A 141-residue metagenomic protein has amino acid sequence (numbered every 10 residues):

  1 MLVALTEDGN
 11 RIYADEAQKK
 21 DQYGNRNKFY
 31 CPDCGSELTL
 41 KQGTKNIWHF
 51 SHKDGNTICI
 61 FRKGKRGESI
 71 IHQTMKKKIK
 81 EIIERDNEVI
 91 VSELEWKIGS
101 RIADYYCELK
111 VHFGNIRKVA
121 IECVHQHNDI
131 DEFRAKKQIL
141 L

Functional and structural regions predicted by a protein language model:
M1-K77: N-terminal cysteine/histidine-rich coordination modules
K19-Y23, K80-A120, Q126-N128: Active-site metal-binding core of divalent-cation-utilizing nuclease and nuclease-like domains
F29, E81, Q138: Surface-exposed charge patches
I60-G64, K118-C123: Short acidic, glycine/Ser/Thr-rich loop/turn "cap" segments at secondary-structure junctions
I70, F113, I139-L141: Short, low-complexity, polar/charged sequence segments that are solvent-exposed and flexible
H72, K76, E93-E95, F133: A structural signal for well-ordered alpha-helical scaffolds and beta->alpha junctions
V124-L141: Catalytic cores of nucleic-acid endonucleases
